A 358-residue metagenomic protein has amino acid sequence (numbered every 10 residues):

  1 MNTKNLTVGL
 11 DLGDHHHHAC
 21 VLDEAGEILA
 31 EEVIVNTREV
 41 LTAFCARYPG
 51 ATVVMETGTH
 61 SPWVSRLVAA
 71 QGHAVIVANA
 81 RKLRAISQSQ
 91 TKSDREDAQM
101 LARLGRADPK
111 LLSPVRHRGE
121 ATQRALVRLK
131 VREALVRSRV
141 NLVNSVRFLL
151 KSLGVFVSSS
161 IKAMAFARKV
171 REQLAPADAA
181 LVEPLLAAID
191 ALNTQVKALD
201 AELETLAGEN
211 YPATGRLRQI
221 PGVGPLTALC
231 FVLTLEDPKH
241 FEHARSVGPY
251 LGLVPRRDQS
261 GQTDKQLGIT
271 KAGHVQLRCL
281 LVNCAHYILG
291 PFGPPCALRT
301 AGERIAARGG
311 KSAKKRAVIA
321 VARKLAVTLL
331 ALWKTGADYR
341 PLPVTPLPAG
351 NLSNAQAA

Functional and structural regions predicted by a protein language model:
M1-A358: A detector of single, family-specific signature residues that are central to catalytic or substrate-handling motifs
